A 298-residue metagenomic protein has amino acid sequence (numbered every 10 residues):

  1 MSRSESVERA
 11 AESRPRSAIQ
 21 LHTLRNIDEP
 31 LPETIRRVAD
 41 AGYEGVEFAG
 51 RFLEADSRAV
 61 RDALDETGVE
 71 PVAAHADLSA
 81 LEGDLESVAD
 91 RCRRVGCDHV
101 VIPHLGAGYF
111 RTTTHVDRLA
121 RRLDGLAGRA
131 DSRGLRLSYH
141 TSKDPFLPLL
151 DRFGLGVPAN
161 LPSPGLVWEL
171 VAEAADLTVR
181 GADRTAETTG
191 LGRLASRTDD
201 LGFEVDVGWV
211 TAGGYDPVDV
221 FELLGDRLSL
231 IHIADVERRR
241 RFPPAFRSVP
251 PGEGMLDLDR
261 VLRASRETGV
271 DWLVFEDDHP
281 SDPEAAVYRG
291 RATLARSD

Functional and structural regions predicted by a protein language model:
S2-A18, R25-A39, E82, R91-C97 (+8 more regions): Histidine-acidic metal/acid-base catalytic patches
A11-E12, E44-R136, F146-P148: Structural motif corresponding to the early beta-alpha repeats
I19-T23, F48-G50, A73-L78, I102-H104 (+4 more regions): A cross-domain feature marking catalytic cores of carbohydrate-active enzymes and several ubiquitous metabolic/repair
L105-V116, S142-F153, L166-A182, R247-S248: Surface-exposed cleft-lining segments at the edges of enzyme active sites
A120, L137, R184, T188: S-adenosylmethionine/decaboxylated-SAM
